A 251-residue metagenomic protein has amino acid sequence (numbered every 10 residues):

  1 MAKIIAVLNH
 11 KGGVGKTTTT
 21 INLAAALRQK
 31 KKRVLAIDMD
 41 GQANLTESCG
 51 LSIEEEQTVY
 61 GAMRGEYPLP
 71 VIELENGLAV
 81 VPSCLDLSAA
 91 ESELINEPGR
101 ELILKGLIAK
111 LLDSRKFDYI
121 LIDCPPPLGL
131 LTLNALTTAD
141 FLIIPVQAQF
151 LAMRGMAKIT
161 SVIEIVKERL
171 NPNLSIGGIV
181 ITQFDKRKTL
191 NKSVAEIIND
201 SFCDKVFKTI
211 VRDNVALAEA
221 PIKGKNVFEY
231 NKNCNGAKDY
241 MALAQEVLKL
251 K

Functional and structural regions predicted by a protein language model:
M1-K251: P-loop NTP-binding core
